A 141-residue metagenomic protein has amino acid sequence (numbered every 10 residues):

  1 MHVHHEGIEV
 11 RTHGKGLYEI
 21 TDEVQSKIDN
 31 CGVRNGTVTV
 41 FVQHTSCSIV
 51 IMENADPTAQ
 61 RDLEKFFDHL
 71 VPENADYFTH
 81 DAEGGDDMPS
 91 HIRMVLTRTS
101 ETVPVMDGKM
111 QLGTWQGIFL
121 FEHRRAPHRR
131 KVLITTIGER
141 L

Functional and structural regions predicted by a protein language model:
M1-L141: Active-site histidine-anchored catalytic micro-motif
